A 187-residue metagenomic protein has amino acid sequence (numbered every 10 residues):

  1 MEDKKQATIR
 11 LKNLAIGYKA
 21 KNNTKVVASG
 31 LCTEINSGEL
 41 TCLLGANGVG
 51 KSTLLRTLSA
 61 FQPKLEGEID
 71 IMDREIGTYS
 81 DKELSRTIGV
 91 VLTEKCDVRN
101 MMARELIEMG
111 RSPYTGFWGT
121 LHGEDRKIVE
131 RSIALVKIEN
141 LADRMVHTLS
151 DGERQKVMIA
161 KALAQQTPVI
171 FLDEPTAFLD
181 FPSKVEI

Functional and structural regions predicted by a protein language model:
I9, V26-G30: Conserved structural motif at the start of ABC-family nucleotide-binding domains
L44-A46: The feature captures the beta-strand-to-loop junction immediately N-terminal to the Walker
S59: Helix-to-loop junction immediately C-terminal to a conserved catalytic motif
G67-E75, L84: Conserved ABC transporter NBD signature motif
E108, G123-L141, Q166: Conserved ABC ATPase "signature" region
G119-T120, M145-L149, E153: Conserved ABC ATPase signature
I170-E174, L179: Catalytic Walker B motif of ABC-type/P-loop ATPase nucleotide-binding domains
